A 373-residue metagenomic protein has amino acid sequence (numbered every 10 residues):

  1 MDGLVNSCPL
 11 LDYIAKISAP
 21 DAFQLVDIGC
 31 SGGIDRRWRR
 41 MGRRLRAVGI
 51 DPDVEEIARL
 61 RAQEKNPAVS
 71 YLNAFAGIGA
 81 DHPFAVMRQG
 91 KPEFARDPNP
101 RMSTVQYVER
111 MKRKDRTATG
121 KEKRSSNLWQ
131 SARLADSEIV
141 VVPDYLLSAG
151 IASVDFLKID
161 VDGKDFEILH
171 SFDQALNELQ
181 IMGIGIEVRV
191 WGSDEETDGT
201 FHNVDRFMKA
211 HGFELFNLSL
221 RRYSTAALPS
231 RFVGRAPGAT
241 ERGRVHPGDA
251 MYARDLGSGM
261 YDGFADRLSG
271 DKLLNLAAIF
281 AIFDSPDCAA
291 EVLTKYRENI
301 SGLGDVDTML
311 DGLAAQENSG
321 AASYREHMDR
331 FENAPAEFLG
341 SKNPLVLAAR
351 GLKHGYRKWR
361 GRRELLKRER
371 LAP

Functional and structural regions predicted by a protein language model:
M1-A19, D311-P373: Membrane-proximal basic amphipathic "stem/tether" segments
G3-D21, E109-L179, G192-G199: Short internal loop-to-helix segment that lines adenine-nucleotide cofactor pockets
N6-P92, R96-M102, Y107-D115, G120 (+2 more regions): SAM cofactor-binding core of SAM-dependent methyltransferases, primarily the Rossmann-like beta-alpha-beta module
F23-Q24, W38-R39, R44-G49, L147-C288 (+2 more regions): Conserved acidic-Pro-Pro-aromatic motif
E55, V141, N203: Short Gly/charged-rich anion-binding patches and loops
N66, D284-P286, A334, R362: Short, solvent-exposed helix-helix connector turns and helix-capping sites enriched in acidic/polar residues
A68-A74, Q180-I184, G302-D305: Short hydrophobic/aromatic-enriched beta-strand-loop microsegments
D287, E291-Y324: Short, charge-rich amphipathic alpha-helical segments embedded in non-transmembrane helical bundles/solenoids
